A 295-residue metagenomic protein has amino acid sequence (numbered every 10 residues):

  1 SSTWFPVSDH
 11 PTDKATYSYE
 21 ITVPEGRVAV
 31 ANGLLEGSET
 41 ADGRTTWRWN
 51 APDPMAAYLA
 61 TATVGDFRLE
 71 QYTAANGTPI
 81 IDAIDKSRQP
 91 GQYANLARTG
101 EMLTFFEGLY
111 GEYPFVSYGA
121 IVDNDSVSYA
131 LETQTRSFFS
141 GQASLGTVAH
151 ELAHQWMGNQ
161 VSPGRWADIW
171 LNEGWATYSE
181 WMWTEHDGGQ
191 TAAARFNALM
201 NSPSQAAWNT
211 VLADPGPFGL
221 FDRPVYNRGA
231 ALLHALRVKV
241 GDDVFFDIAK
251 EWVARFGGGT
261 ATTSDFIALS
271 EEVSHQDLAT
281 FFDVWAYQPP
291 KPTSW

Functional and structural regions predicted by a protein language model:
S1-F5, S87, V161-S162, A213-G219 (+2 more regions): Flexible glycine/proline-enriched surface loops and loop-helix/loop-strand junctions
P6, D85-A94, F138, R165-W166 (+4 more regions): Second-shell loop/turn segments in exported
V7-A149: Hydrophobic helix-coil surface modules that form long, contiguous segments used for peptide/substrate interaction
D13, Q89-G100, A143, T147 (+7 more regions): Soluble non-cytosolic domains of exported or imported proteins
V116-V127, D168-W175, R195-A198: Acidic/histidine-enriched alpha-helical segments
T135-R195: Zinc-dependent metallopeptidase catalytic helix centered on the HExxH motif and its immediate flanking segment
P203-D222: The feature captures the short pre-catalytic strand/loop hairpin that immediately precedes and shapes the active-site
D222-W295: Amphipathic alpha-helical substructures
